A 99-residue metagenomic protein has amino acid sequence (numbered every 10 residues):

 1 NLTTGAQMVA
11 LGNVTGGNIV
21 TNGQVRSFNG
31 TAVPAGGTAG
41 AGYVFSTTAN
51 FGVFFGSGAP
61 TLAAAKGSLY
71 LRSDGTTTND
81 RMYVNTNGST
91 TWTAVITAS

Functional and structural regions predicted by a protein language model:
N1-T61: Intrinsic low-complexity, repeat-rich intrinsically disordered segments enriched in small/flexible residues
L69-S99: Short, surface-exposed terminal/edge motifs of secreted or surface/virion proteins that either
